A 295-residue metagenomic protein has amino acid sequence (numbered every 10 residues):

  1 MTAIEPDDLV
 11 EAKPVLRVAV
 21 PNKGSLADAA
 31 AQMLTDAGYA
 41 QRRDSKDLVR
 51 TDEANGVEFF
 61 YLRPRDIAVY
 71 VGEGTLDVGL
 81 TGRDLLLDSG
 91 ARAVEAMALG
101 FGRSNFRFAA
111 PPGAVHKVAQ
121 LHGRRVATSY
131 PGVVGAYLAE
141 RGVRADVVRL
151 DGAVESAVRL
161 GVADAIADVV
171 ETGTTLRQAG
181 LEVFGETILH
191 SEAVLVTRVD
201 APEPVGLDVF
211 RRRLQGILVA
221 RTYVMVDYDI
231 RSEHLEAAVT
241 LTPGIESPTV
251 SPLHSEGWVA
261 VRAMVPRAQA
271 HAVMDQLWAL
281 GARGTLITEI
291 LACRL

Functional and structural regions predicted by a protein language model:
T2-V57, Y61, T81-V94, A98-N105 (+1 more regions): Small-molecule-sensing regulatory modules
G56-T75: Short, structured active-site "lid" loops
V69, N105-A109: Signature of uroporphyrinogen-III synthase
